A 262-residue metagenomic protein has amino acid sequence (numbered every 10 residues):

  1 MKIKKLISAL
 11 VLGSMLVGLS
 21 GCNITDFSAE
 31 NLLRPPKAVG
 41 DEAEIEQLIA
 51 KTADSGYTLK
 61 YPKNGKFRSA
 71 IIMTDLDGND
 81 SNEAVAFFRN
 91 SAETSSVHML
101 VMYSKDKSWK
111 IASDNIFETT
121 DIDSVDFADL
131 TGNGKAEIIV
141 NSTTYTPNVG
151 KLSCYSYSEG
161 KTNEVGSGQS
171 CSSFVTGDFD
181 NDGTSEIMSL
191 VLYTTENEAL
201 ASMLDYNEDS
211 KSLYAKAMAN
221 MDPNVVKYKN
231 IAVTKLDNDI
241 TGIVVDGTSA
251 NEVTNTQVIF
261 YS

Functional and structural regions predicted by a protein language model:
M1-K4, S104-D106: Generic cytosolic/nucleocytoplasmic N-terminal low-complexity/intrinsically disordered segments
K2-D26: Sec-dependent N-terminal signal peptides of Gram-positive bacterial secreted proteins and lipoproteins
C22-S262: Beta-propeller-forming repeat regions
